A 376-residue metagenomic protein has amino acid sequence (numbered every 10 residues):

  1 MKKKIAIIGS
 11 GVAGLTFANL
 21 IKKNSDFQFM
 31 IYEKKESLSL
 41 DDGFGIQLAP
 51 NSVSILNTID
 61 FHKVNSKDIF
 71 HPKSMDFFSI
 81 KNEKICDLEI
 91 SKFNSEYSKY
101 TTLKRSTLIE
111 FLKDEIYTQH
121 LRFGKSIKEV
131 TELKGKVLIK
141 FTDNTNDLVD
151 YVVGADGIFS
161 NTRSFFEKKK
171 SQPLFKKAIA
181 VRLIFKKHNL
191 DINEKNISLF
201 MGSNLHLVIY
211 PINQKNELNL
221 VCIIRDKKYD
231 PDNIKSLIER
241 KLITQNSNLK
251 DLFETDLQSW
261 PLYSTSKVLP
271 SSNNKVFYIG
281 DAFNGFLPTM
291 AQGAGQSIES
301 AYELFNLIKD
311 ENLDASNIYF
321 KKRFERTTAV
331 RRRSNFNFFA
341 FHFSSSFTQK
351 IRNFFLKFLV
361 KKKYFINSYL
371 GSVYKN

Functional and structural regions predicted by a protein language model:
K3-I5, K22, A49-F166, S171-I184 (+2 more regions): Conserved N-terminal helical subregion
K4, Q28-M30, E217: Residues at the starts of beta-strands that form the adenosine-phosphate
A6-K22, V153-G154, I209, D256-A340: Conserved mid-domain beta->alpha element of the FAD-binding
A13, S37, F159: Conserved Rossmann-like nucleotide-cofactor binding loop
K22-D42: Glycine-rich FAD pyrophosphate-binding loop
S37-I55: Conserved N-terminal glycine-rich FAD pyrophosphate-binding loop of Rossmann-like flavoproteins
C86-I109, H188-S259: Conserved FAD/dinucleotide-binding core of flavoprotein oxidoreductases
N353-N376: C-terminal auxiliary extensions adjacent to catalytic cores
